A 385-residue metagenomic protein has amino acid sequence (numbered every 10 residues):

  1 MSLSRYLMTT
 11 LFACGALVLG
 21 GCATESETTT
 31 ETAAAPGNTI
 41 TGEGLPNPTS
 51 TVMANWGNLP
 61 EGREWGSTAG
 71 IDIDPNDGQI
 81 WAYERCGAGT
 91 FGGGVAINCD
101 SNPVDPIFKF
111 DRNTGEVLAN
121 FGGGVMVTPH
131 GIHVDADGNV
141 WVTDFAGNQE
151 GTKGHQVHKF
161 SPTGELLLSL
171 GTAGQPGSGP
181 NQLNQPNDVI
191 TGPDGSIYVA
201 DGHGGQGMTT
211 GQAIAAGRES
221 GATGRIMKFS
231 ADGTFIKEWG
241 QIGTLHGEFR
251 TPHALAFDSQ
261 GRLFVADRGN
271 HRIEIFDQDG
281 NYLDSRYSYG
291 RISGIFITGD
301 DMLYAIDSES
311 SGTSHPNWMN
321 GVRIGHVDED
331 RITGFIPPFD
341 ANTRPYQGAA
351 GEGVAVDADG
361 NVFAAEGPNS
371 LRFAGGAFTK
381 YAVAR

Functional and structural regions predicted by a protein language model:
M1-L11: Bacterial N-terminal signal peptides that target proteins for export
V18-G21: C-terminal motif of bacterial Sec signal peptides marking the signal peptidase cleavage site
T24, T28-R385: Eukaryotic scaffold repeat domains enriched in small/polar residues
